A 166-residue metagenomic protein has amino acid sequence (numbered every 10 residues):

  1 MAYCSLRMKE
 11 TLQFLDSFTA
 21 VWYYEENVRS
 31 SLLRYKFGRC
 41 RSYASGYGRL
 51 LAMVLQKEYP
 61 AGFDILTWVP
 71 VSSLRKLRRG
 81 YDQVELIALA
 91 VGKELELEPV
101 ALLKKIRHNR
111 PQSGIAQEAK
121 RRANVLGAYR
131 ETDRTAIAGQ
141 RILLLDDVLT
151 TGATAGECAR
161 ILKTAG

Functional and structural regions predicted by a protein language model:
M1-G166: Glycine-rich phosphate/pyrophosphate-handling loop used in enzymes and phosphotransfer proteins
